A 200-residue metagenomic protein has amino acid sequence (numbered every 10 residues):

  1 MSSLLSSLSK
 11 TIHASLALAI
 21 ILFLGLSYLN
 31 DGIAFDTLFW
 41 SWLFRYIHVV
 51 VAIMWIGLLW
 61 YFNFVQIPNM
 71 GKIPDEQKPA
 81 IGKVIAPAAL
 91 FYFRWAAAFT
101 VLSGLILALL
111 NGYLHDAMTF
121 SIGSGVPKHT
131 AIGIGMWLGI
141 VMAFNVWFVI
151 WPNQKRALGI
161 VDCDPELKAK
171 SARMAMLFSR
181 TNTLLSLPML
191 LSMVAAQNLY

Functional and structural regions predicted by a protein language model:
M1-Y200: Polytopic transmembrane helical bundles with strong interfacial aromatic enrichment
